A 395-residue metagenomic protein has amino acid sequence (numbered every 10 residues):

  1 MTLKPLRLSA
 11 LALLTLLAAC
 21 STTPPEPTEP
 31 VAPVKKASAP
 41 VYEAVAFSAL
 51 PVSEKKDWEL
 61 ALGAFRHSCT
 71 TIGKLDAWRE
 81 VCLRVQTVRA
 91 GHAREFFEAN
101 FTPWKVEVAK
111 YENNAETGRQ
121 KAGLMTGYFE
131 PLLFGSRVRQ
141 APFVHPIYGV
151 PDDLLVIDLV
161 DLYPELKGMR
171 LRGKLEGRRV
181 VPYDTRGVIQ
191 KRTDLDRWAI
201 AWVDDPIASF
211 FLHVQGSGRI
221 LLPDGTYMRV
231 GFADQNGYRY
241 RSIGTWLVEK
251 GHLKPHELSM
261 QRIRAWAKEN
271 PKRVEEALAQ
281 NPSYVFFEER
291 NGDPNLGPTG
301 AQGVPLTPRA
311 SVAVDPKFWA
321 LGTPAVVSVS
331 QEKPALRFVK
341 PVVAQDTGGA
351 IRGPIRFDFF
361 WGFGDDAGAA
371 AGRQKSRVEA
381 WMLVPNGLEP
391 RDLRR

Functional and structural regions predicted by a protein language model:
M1-A10: Bacterial N-terminal signal peptides that target proteins for export
S9-A12, A39, K121, L212 (+7 more regions): A generic structural signal for short, solvent-exposed coil/turn residues that cap or connect secondary-structure
L11-A12, T23-P25: Serine/proline-rich low-complexity intrinsically disordered segments, especially terminal tails, linkers
L13-L14, L75: Residue-level signal for mature regions of secreted extracellular proteins and peptides
L16-A19: C-terminal motif of bacterial Sec signal peptides marking the signal peptidase cleavage site
S21-P24, E43, E54-K56, L60-A61 (+2 more regions): C-terminal soluble interaction/assembly domains
P24-P51: Post-signal peptide N-terminal segment of mature Sec-exported envelope proteins
V41-N291, G300: Secretory/export targeting leaders with adjacent low-complexity proregions
